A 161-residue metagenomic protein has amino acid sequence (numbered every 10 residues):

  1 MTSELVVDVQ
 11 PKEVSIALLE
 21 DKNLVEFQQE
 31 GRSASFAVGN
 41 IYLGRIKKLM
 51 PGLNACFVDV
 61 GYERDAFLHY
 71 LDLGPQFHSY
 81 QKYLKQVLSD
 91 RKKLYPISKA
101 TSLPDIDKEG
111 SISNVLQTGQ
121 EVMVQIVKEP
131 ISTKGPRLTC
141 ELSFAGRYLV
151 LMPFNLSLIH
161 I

Functional and structural regions predicted by a protein language model:
M1-I159: Single-stranded RNA-binding surfaces
